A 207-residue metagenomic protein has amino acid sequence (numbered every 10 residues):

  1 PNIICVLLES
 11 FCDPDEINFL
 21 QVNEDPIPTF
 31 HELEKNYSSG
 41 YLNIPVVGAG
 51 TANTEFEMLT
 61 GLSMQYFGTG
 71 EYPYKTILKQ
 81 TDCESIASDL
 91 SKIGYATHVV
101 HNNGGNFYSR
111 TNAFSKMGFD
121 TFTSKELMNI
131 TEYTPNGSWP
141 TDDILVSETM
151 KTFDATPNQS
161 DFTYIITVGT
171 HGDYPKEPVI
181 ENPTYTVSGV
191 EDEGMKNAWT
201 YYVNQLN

Functional and structural regions predicted by a protein language model:
P1, C5-L8, C12-N207: Solvent-exposed soluble domains appended to multi-pass membrane proteins
